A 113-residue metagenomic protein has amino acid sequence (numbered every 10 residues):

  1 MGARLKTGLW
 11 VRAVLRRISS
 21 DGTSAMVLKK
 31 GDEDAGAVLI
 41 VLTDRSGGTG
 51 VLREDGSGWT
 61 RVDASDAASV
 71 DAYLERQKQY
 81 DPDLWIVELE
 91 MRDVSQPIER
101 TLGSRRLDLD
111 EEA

Functional and structural regions predicted by a protein language model:
M1-A113: Polybasic/polar functional segments that serve as interface/processing modules
